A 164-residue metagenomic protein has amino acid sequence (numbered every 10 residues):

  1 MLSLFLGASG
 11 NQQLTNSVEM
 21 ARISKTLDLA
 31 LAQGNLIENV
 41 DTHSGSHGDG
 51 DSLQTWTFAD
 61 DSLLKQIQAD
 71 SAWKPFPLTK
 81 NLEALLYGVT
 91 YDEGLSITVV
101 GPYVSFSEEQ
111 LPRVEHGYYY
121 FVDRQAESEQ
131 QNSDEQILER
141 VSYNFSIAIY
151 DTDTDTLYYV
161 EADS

Functional and structural regions predicted by a protein language model:
L2-L78: N-terminal export/targeting and maturation segments
A72-T156: Functional cores of ribonucleases/endoribonucleases
E161-S164: Short, solvent-exposed aromatic-acidic interface loops
